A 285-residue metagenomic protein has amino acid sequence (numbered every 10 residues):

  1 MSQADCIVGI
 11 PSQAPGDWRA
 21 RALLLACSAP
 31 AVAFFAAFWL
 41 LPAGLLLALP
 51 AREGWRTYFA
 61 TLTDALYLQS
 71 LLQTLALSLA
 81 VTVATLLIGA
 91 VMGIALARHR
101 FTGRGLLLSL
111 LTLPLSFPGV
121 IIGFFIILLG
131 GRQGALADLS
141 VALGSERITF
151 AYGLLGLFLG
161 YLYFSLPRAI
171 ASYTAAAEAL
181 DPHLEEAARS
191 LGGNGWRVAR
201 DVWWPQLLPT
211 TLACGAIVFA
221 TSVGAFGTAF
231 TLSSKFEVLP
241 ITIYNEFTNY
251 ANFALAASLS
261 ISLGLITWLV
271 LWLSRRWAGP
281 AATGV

Functional and structural regions predicted by a protein language model:
S2-Q3, W277-V285: Short, charged juxtamembrane terminal tails flanking transmembrane helices
D5-C6, I10-L23, W55-L66, A229-L273: Interhelical loop and adjacent transmembrane-helix boundary motif in polytopic membrane transport permeases
R19-E53, A65-E178, V202, Q206-F226 (+1 more regions): Membrane-water interface segments at the C-terminal ends of transmembrane alpha-helices in multi-pass inner-membrane
T102, G193-G195: Short coil/turn motifs that cap or connect alpha-helices
L180-L184, A282-T283: Short glycine/proline-centered loop/turn elements that form peptide/ligand docking sites
A188: The alpha-helix within a helix-turn-helix
L191-G193, P205: Glycine/proline-centered hinge or cleavage motifs at structural transition points of membrane proteins
W196-V198, F236-E237: Gly/Pro- and small hydrophobic-enriched strand-loop and loop-to-helix capping segments that sit at the rims
